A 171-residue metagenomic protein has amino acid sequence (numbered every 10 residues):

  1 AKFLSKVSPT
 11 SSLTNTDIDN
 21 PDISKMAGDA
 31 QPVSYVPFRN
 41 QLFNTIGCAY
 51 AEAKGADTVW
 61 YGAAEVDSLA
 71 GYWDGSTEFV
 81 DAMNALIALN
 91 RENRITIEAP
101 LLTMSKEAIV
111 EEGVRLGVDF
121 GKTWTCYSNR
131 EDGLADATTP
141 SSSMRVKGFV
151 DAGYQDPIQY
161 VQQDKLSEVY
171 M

Functional and structural regions predicted by a protein language model:
A1-G117: ATP-dependent adenylation/nucleotidyltransferase module used to activate substrates
I18-N20, D81-N84, D119-G121, G148-V150 (+1 more regions): Short, surface-exposed linear patches
L86-N90, W124-Y127, Q155, V169-M171: Short, surface-exposed, polar/charged, turn-prone segments marking secondary-structure boundaries
R91, A108, Q163-M171: AMP-forming adenylation/ATP pyrophosphatase catalytic core
L116-A137: Immediate flanking context of iron-sulfur cluster ligation sites
L134-A135, P140-Q163, S167: Iron-sulfur (Fe-S) cluster-binding segments and ferredoxin-like electron-carrier domains, especially [2Fe-2S]
